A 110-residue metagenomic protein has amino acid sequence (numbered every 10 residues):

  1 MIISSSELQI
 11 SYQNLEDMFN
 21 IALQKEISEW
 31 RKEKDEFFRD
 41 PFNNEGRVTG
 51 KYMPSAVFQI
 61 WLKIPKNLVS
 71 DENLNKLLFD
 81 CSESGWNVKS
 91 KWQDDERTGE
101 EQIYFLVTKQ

Functional and structural regions predicted by a protein language model:
M1-D71: N-terminal leader/targeting segments
I2, N73-N75, D94, E100: Short, well-ordered helical secondary-structure segments
R31, L74-S84: A short, charged, amphipathic alpha-helix used as a generic interaction element across diverse proteins
D80, G85-Q110: C-terminal edge-of-domain segments
